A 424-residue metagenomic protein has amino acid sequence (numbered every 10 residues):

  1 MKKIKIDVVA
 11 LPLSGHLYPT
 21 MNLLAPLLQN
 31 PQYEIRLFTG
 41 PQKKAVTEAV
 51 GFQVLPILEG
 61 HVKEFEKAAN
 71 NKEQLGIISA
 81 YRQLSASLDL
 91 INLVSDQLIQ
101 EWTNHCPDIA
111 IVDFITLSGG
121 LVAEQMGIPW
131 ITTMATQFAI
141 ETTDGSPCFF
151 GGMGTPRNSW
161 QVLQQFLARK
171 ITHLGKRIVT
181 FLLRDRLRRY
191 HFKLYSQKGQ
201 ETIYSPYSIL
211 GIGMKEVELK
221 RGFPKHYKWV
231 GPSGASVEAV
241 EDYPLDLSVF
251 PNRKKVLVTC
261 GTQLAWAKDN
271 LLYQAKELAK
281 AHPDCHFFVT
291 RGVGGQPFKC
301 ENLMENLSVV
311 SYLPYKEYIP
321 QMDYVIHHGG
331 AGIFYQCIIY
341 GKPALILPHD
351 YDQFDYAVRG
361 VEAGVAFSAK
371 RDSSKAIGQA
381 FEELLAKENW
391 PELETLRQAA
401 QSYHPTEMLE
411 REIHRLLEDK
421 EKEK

Functional and structural regions predicted by a protein language model:
M1-P56: N-terminal subdomain of nucleotide-sugar transferases
L24, A110-V112, Y312-V358: A donor-sugar binding/catalytic signature common to diverse glycosyltransferases and related nucleotide-sugar
L37-Y81, V162: Conserved nucleotide-sugar phosphate-binding/catalytic loop shared by glycosyltransferases and other
L88-L163, E216: Conserved nucleotide-sugar donor-interacting segment of glycosyltransferase catalytic cores, predominantly GT-B
I131-L219: Active-site-proximal region of nucleotide-activated glycan assembly enzymes, centered on histidine/acidic-rich loops
G213-Y324: Donor-nucleotide binding loops and adjacent catalytic segments primarily of GT-B fold Leloir glycosyltransferases
Y351-A380: Change "using UDP/GDP/dTDP sugars" to "using nucleotide sugars
A376-K424: C-terminal amphipathic helix plus adjacent low-complexity, charged tail appended to glycosyltransferase catalytic
